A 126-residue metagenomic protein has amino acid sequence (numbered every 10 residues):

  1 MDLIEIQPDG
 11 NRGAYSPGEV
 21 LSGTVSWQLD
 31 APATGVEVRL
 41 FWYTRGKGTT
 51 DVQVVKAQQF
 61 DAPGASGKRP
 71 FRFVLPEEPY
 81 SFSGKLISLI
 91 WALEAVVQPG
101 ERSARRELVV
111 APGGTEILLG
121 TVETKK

Functional and structural regions predicted by a protein language model:
M1-K126: C-terminal beta-sandwich interaction modules and adjacent acidic, Ser/Thr/Pro/Gly-rich low-complexity tails used
